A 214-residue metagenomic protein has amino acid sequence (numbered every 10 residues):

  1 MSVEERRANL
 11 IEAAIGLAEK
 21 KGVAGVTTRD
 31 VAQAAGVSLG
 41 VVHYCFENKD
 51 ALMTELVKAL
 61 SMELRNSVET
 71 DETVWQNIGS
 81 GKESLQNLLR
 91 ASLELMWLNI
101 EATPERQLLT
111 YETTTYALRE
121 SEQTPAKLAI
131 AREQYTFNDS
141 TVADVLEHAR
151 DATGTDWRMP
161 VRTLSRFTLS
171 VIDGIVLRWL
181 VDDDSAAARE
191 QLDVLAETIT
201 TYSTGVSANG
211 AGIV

Functional and structural regions predicted by a protein language model:
M1-E5, W75, V206-V214: N-terminal intrinsically disordered/low-complexity leader segments
V3, R7, V57, S61 (+2 more regions): Amphipathic, non-transmembrane alpha-helical scaffold segments
R6-N9, A13-E55, A59: Helix-turn-helix
L39, Y44, L109-L118: Conserved short hydrophobic patches within well-ordered secondary structure
E55, N66-Q107, L164-S165: Hydrophobic alpha-helical connector segments
R65, Q86-N87, A102-Y111, S121-D151 (+1 more regions): Amphipathic alpha-helical packing segments from all-alpha helical-bundle domains
W75, T114-S121, W179-D183: Secondary-structure edge/capping motif, primarily at the C-terminal ends of alpha-helices and the immediately following
Q107, T124-R132, A149-Y202, V206-V214: Hydrophobic/aromatic-rich alpha-helical bundle segments in the mid-to-C-terminal region
